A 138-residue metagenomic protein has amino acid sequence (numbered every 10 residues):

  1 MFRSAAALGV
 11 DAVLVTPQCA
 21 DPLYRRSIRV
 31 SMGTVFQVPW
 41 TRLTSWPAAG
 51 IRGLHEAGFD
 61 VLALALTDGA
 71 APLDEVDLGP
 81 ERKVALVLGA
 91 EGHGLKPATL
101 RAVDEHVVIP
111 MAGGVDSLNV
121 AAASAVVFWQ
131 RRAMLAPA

Functional and structural regions predicted by a protein language model:
M1-G69, P137: RNA substrate-binding interface of SAM-dependent RNA methyltransferases
S4-L8, P22-Y24, R29-V35, P97-A138: Structured adenosyl-cofactor binding patch, chiefly the S-adenosyl-L-methionine
T16-P17, T41-L43, L88, A112 (+1 more regions): Glycine- and other small-residue-rich loops at beta-strand/loop junctions that grip anionic moieties
L62-G113: Active-site/ligand-binding-proximal alpha/beta "capping" segment
